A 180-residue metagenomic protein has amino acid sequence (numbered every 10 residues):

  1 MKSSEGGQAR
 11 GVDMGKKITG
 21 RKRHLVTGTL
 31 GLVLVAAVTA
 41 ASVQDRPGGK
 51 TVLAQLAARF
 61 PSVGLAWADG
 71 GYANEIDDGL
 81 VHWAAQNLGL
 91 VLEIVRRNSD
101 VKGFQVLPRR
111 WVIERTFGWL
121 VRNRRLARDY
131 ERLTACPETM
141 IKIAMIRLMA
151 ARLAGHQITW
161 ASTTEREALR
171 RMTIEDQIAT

Functional and structural regions predicted by a protein language model:
M1-G89, E93, R97, A154 (+1 more regions): Polybasic low-complexity intrinsically disordered regions
Q8, M14, T39, D100-G103 (+2 more regions): Glycine-rich, flexible loop/turn motifs
D78-H82, L90, G103-T180: Basic, amphipathic alpha-helical segments enriched in Lys/Arg and hydrophobic/aromatic residues
